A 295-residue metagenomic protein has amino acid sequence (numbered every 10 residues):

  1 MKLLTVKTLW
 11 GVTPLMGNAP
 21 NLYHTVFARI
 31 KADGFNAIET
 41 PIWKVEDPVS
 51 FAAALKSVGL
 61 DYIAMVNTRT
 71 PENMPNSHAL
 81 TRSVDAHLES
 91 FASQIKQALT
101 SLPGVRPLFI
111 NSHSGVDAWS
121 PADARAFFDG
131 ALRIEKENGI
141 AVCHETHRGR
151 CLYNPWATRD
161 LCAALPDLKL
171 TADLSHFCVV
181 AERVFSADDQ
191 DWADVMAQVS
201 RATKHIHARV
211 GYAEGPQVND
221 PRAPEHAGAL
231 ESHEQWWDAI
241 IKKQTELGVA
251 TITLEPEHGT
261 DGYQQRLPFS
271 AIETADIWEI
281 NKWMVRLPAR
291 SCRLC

Functional and structural regions predicted by a protein language model:
M1-Q97, K282-C295: N-terminal pre-domain/capping segments
K2-V12, I38-T40, L60-N67, L108-S112 (+4 more regions): Hydrophobic faces of well-ordered beta-strands that scaffold small-molecule active sites in alpha/beta enzyme cores
T8-P14, P41-W43, N67-P71, G115-D117 (+4 more regions): Active-site beta-loop-alpha junctions enriched in small/polar residues
N21, L88-A92, A124-D129, P155-R159 (+3 more regions): Charged helix-capping and loop-helix junction motifs
Y62, S77-K169: Active-site acidic/histidine proton-transfer and metal-coordination neighborhood in alpha/beta enzyme cores
R69-E89, V116-S120, Q217-A227, Y263-E273: Surface-exposed, active-site-proximal loop segments in enzymatic domains
I95, D191-V195, A229-A250: A short, acidic, amphipathic alpha-helical segment used as a generic capping/interface helix at domain edges
E135-A223: Acidic/histidine-rich catalytic cores of soluble enzymes
